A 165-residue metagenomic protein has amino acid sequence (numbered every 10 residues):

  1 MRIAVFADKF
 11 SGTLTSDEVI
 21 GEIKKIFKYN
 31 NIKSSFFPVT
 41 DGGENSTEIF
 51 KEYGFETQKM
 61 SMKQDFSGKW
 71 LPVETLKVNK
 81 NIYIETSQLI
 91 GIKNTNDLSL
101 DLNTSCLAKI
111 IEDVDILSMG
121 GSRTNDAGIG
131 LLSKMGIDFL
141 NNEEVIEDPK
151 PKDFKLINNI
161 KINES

Functional and structural regions predicted by a protein language model:
M1-A4: Extreme N-terminal starter segment of soluble prokaryotic enzymes
K9-T13, D17, T40-G42, M119-A127: Gly/Ser/Thr-rich loops at beta-strand to alpha-helix junctions that form or flank small-molecule/cofactor-binding
T13, I26-N30, I49-T57, V114 (+2 more regions): Change "in soluble alpha/beta enzymes" to "in soluble alpha/beta proteins
D17, G21-P38, I111-V114, G128-K134: Alpha/propeptide regions of enzymes that mature by internal proteolysis
K25-N94: Glycine-rich nucleotide/cofactor/substrate-binding loop typically near the N-terminus or early in the first domain
P38, I82-I84, N103-E112: PLP-dependent amino-acid enzyme catalytic core
F66-K69, S99-K109: Glycine-rich anion/phosphate-binding loops
L102-S105, E112, I116-M119, R123-E164: Glycine/threonine-rich beta-strand-loop-alpha-helix active-site module that forms ligand/phosphate-binding
